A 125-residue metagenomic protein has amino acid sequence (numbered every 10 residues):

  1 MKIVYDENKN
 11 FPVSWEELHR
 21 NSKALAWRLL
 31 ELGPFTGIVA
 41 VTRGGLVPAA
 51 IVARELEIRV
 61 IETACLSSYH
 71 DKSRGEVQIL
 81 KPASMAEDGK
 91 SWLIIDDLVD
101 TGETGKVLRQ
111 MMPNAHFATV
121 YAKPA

Functional and structural regions predicted by a protein language model:
M1-A125: PRPP-associated nucleotide enzymes
